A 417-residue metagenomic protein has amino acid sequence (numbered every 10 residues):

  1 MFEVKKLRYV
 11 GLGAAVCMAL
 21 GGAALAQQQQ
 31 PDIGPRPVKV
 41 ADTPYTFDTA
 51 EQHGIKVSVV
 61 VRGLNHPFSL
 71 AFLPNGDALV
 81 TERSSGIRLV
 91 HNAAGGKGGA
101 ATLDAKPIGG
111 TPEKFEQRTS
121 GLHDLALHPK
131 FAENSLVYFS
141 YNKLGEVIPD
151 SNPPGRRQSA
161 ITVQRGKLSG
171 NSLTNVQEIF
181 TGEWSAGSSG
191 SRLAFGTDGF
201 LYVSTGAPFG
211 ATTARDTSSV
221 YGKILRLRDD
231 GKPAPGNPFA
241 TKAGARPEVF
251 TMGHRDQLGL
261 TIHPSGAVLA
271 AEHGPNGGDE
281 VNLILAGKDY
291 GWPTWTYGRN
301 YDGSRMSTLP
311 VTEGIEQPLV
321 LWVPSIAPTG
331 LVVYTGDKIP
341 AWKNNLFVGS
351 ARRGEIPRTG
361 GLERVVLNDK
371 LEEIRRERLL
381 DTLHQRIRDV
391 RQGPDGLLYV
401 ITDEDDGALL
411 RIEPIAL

Functional and structural regions predicted by a protein language model:
F2-G13: Bacterial N-terminal signal peptides that target proteins for export
G11-G21: Bacterial N-terminal signal peptides
G22-A26: Sec/Tat signal peptide C-region and signal peptidase I cleavage site
Q27-A211, G259-I262, A267-G274, P324-D369 (+1 more regions): Acidic, Gly/Ser/Thr-rich repeat motifs that build Ca2+-stabilized beta-propeller blades
T102-S120, V176-S189, D229-F250, P293-V323 (+1 more regions): Surface-exposed loop and turn segments in beta-propeller and other repeat-based domains that flank or scaffold
A245-E280, L285: Repeat-solenoid scaffold signature
H254, L371-P394: Conserved blade-ending motifs and adjacent loop-strand segments that build the rim/top face of beta-propeller domains
